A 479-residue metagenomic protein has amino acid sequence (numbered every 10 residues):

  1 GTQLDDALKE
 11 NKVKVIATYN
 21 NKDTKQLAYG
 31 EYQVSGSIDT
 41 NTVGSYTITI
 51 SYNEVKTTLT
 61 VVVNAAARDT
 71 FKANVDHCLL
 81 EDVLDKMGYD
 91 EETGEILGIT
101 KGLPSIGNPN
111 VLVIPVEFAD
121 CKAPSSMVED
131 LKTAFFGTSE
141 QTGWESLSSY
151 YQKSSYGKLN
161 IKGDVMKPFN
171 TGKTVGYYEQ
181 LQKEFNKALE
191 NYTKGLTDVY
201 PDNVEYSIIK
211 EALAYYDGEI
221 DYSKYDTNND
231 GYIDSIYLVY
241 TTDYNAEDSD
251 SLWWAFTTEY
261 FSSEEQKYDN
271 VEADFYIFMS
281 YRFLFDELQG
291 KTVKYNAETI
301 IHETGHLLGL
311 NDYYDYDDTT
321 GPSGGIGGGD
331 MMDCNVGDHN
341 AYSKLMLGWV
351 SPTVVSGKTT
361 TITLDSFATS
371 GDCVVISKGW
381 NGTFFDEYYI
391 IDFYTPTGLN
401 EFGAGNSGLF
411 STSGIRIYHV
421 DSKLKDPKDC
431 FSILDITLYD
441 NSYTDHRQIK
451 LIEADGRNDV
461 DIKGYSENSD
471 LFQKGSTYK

Functional and structural regions predicted by a protein language model:
G1-K25: Solvent-exposed, low-complexity, repeat-rich "mucin-like" stalks and linkers
D23-L59: Serine/threonine-rich, repeat-prone extracellular segments and beta-strand-based repeat modules of secreted/surface
V61-A65: Interdomain boundary/hinge segments at the C-termini of tandem beta-sandwich modules
A66-T138: N-terminal module-boundary/linker segments of secreted carbohydrate-active enzymes
R68-C78, A123-S125, E129-A134, E140-K173 (+2 more regions): Non-catalytic C-terminal accessory/binding modules of secreted extracellular proteins
T93-L103, S149-V271: Active-site-proximal segments of metallohydrolase catalytic domains
E298-D312, I391: Active-site recognition of the HExxH zinc-binding catalytic motif
P322-G357: Post-HExxH zinc-binding segment in Zn-dependent metallohydrolases
